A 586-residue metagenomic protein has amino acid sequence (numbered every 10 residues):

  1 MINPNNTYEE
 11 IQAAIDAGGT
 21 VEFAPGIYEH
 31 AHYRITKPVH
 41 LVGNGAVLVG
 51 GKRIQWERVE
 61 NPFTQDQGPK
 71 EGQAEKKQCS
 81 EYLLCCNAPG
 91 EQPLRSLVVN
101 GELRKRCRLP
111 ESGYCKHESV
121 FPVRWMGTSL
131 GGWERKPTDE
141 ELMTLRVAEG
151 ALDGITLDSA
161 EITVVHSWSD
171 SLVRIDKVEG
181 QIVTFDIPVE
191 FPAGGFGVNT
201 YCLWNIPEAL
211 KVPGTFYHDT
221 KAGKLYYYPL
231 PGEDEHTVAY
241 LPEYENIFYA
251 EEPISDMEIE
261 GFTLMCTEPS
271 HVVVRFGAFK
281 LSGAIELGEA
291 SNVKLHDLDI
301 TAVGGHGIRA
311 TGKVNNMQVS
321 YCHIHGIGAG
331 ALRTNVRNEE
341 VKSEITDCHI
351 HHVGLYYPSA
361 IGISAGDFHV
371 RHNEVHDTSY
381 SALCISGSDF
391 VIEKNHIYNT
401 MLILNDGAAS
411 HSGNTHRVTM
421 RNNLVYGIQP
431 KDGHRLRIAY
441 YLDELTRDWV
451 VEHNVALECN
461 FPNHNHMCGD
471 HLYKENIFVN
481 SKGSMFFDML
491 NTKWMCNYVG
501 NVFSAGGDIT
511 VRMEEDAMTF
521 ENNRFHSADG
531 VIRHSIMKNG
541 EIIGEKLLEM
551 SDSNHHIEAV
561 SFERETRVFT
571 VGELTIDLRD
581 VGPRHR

Functional and structural regions predicted by a protein language model:
N3-K294, D299-T301, K538-R586: Extracellular polysaccharide-degrading/modifying enzymes targeting complex plant/algal/animal polysaccharides
G18, A24-I27, Y33-P38, G43-A46 (+14 more regions): Beta-strand repeat scaffolds of extracellular/surface proteins
E22, R34, V42, V49 (+20 more regions): Extracellular beta-strand solenoid repeats
H30-H40, D448-G572: Predominantly extracellular beta-rich ligand-binding scaffolds that present long acidic/polar faces for carbohydrate
H32, E268-V274, G304-A310, G326-T334 (+9 more regions): Short glycine/acidic-rich loop motifs that flank beta-strands on beta-rich extracellular proteins
V189-F196, W204-N205, P231-I254, E268 (+7 more regions): Beta-propeller domains
F248-A250, F276-S291, T301-A302, H306-N315 (+2 more regions): Aromatic- and glycine-enriched glycan-recognition loops and surfaces that form the carbohydrate-binding subsites
S255-C266, S291-A302, N315-G328, E339-G354 (+8 more regions): Right-handed parallel beta-helix
